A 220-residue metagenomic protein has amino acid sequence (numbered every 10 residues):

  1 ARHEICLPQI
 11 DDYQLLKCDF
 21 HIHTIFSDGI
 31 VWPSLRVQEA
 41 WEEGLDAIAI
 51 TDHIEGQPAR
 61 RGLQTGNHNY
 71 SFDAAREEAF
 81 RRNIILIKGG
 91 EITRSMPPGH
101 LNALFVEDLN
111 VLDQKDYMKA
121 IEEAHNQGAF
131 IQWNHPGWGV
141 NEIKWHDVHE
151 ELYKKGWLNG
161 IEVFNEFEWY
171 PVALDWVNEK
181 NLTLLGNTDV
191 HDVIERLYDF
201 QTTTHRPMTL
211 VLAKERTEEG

Functional and structural regions predicted by a protein language model:
A1-I10, V193-G220: C-terminal functional module detector
R2-Q127, N134, I143, V148 (+5 more regions): A metal-dependent hydrolase metal-coordination microenvironment
P136-W138: Conserved catalytic scaffold of divalent metal-dependent phosphoesterases
V148-W169, T202-E219: Structural recognition of alpha->loop->beta junctions
